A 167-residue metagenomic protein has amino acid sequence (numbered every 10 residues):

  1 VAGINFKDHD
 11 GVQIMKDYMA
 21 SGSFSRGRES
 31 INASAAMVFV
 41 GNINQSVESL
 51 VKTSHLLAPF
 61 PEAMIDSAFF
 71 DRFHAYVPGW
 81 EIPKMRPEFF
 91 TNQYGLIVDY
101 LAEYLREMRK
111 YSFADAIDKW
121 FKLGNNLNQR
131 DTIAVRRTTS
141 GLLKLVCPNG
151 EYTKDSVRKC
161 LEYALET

Functional and structural regions predicted by a protein language model:
V1, S30-T53, A75-P78: Structural recognition of the conserved hydrophobic beta-strand(s) that form the central parallel beta-sheet of P-loop
V1-Y18, N42-K52, A68-F69: Conserved AAA+/SF3 P-loop NTPase catalytic/coupling segment centered on the Walker-B
I4-I14, S25, S54-P61, L123-L127: Hydrophobic alpha-helical bundle architecture
N5, A20-A35, A58-D66: Conserved Walker
K16-F24, E81, C147: Hydrophobic/aromatic-lined pockets within catalytic cores
A36, R72-C160: Conserved AAA+ ATPase small/helical "lid" subdomain
V51-K84: A short helix-turn-beta junction within AAA+ P-loop NTPase domains corresponding to the substrate/partner-engaging
C160-T167: Long, highly charged low-complexity segments enriched in Glu/Asp and Lys/Arg with interspersed Ser/Thr
